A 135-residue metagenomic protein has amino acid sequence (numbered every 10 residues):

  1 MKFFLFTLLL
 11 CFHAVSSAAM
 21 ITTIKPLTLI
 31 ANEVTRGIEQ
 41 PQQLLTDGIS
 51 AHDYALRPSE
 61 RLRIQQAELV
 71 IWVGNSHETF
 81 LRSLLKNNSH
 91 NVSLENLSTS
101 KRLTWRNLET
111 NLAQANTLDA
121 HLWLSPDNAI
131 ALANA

Functional and structural regions predicted by a protein language model:
M1-F4: Positively charged n-region of N-terminal signal peptides that target proteins for export
C11-V15: N-terminal signal peptide c-region/cleavage motif recognized by signal peptidases
A19-A135: Extracytoplasmic metal-acquisition and chelation regions
